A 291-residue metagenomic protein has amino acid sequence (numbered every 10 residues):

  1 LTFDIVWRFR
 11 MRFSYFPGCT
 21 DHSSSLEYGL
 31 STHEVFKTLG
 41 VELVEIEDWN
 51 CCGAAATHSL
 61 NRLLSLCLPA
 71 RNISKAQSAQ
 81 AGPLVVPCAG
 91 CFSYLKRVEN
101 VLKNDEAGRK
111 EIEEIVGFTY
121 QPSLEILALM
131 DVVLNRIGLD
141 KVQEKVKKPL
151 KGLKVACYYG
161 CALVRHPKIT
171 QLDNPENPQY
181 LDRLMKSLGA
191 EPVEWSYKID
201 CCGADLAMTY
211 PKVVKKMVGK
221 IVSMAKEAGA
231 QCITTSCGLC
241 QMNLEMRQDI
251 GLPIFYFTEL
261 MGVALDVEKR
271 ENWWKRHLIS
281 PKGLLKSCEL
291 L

Functional and structural regions predicted by a protein language model:
W7-L291: Iron-sulfur cluster-binding electron-transfer modules in prokaryotic oxidoreductases
